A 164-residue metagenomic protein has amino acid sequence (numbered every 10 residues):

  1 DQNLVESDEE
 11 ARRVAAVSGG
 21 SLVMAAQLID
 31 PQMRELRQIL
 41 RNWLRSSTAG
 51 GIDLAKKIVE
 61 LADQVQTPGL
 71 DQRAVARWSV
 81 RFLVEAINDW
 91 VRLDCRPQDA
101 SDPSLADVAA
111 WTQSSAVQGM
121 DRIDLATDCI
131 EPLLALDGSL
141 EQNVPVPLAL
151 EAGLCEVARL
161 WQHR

Functional and structural regions predicted by a protein language model:
D1-F82, R92-R164: Charged, glycine-rich active-site and insertion segments that engage polyanionic ligands
